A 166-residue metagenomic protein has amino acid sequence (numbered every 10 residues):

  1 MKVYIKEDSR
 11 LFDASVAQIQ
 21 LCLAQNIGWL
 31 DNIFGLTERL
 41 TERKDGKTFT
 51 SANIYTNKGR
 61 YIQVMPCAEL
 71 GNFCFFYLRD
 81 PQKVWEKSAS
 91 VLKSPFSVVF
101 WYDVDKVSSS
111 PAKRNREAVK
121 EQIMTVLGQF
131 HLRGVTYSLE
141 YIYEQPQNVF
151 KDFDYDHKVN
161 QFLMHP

Functional and structural regions predicted by a protein language model:
M1-W85: Small/polar-rich, solvent-exposed N-terminal microdomains that initiate assembly or binding
K6, R10, A89, R114-E117: Residue-level detector of secondary-structure boundary/capping sites
I33-E38, S97-W101, P111, E121 (+3 more regions): Generic detector of bulky aromatic hydrophobic side chains
C67-P95, G134-K151: Generic hydrophobic segment detector
K83-V84, D105-V107: Short acidic, S/G/P-rich loop/turn micro-motifs used as interaction or catalytic elements
A89-K106, N160-P166: Oligomerization/assembly interface segments of phage tail-like spikes and tubes
V107-V119: Short histidine-centered catalytic/ligand-binding loop motif
R116-P166: Acidic-leaning, charged glycine-interspersed low-complexity segments
